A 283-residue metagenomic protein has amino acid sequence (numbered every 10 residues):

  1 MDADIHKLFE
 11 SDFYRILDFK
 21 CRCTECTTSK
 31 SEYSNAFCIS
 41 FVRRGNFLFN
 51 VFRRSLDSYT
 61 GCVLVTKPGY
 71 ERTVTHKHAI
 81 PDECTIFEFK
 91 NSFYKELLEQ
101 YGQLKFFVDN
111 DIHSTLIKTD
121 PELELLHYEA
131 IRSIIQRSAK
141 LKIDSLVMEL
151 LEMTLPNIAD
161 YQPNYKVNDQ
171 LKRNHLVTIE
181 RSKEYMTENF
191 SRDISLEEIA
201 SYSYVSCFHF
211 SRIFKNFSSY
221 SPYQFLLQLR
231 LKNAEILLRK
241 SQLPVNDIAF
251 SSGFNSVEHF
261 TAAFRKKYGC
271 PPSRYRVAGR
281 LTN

Functional and structural regions predicted by a protein language model:
D2-V108, S133-L141: N-terminal regulatory/effector-sensing and dimerization cores that precede helix-turn-helix DNA-binding domains
T24, P163-D169, S218: Short, Lys/Arg-enriched N-terminal segment that forms or immediately precedes the first helix of a structured domain
S31, L171-H175, I179, E188 (+1 more regions): Residue-level marker of regulatory loop/turn positions in helix-turn-helix DNA-binding domains and in histidine
K77, Q100-Y101, N157, L237 (+1 more regions): Residue-level signal for well-ordered alpha-helical positions
Q103-T154, E184: Amphipathic alpha-helical segments enriched in hydrophobic/aromatic residues interleaved with Lys/Arg
D120, K140, D144, K172-I179 (+1 more regions): Short, structured helix-loop boundary elements
L150-N168: Linker/hinge segments immediately adjacent to helix-turn-helix/homeobox DNA-binding domains
M153-N157, R181-N189, D193-K232, L243 (+1 more regions): Basic/polar phosphate-binding segments, predominantly the helix-turn-helix DNA-binding elements of transcriptional
